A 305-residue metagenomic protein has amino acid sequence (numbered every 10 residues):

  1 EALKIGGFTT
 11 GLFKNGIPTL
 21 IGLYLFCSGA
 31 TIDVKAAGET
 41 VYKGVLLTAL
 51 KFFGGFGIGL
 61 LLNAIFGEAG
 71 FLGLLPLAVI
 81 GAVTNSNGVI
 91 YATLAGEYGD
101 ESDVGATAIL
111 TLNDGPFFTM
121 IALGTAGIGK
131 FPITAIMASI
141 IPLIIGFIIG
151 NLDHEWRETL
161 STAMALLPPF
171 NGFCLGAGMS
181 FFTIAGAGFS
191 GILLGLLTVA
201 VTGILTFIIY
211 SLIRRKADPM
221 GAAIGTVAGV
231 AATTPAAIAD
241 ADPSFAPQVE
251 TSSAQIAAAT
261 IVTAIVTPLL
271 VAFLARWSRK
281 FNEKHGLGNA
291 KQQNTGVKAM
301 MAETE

Functional and structural regions predicted by a protein language model:
E1, T9-K43, L143-D153, T162-A187 (+1 more regions): Hydrophobic transmembrane alpha-helices of secondary-active transporters and Na+-translocating membrane complexes
F8-Y24, G70-N85, K130-I144, F189-V201 (+1 more regions): Structural signature of hydrophobic alpha-helical transmembrane segments
G11-I17, A30-A64, G115, M179-Y210 (+1 more regions): Entry/N-cap segments of selected transmembrane alpha helices and their immediately preceding amphipathic helices
A30-Y42, F66-L75, T84-A106, T125-K130 (+3 more regions): Juxtamembrane helix-boundary/capping and inter-helix hinge elements in multi-pass membrane proteins
E39-F53, S102-L110, T159-N171, D218-V227: Cytoplasmic-side transmembrane-helix entry/capping segments in multi-pass membrane proteins
V45-S86, I192-S244, P268-S278: Transmembrane alpha-helices that form the ion-translocation and gating core of multi-pass ion transport proteins
G57-A64, T119-I128, C174-G188, A231-S253: Hydrophobic alpha-helical transmembrane segments in multi-pass integral membrane proteins
D100-V104, A108, L112-I121, K216-E305: C-terminal transmembrane helix pair
